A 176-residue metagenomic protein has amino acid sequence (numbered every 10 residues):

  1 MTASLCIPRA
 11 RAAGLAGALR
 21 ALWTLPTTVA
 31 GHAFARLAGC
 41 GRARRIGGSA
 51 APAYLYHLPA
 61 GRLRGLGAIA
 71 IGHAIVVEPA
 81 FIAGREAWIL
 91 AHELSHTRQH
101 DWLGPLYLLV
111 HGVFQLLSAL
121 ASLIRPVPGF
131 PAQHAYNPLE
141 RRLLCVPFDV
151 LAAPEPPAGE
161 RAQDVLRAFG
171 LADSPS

Functional and structural regions predicted by a protein language model:
T2, C6-R44, P52-L66, L108-S176: Metalloprotease/metallohydrolase-associated module, dominated by Zn2+-dependent proteases
V29-G39, F81-S95: Charged, low-complexity, helix/coiled-coil-prone segments
R44-A50, Q99-W102: Short, mixed-charge, low-aromatic patches
R62-I69, A74-L90, D101, H134-A135: Short pre-active-site segment immediately N-terminal to the catalytic Zn-binding motif
L94-G112: Catalytic Zn2+-binding segment of zinc metalloproteases
